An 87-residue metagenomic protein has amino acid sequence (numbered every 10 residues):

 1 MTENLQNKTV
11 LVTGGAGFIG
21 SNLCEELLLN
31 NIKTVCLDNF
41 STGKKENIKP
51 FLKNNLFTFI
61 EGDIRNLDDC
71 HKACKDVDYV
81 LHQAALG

Functional and structural regions predicted by a protein language model:
M1-G87: N-terminal Rossmann-like NAD(P)+-binding domain of SDR-like oxidoreductases, especially those catalyzing
